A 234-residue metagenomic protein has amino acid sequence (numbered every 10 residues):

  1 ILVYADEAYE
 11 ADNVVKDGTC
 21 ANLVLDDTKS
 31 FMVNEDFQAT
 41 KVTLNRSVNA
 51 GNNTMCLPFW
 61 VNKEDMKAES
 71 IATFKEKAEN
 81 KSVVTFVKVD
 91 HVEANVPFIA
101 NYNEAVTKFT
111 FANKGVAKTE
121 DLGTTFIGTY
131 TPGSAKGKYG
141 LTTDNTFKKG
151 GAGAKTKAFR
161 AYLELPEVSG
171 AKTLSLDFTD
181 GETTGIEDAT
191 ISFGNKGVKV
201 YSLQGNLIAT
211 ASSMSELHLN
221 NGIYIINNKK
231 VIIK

Functional and structural regions predicted by a protein language model:
Y4-M66, V87-E187, I232-K234: A short, polar beta-strand/turn micro-motif
S30, S47, S70, S82 (+7 more regions): Generic serine detector
D65-K77, V198-Q204: Change to "...patches in solvent-exposed regions of secreted, membrane-anchored, or virion-exposed structural
A72, Y139-G140, Y224: Short glycine-aromatic motifs
A78-F86: Short linear interaction motifs
V83, G123, G197: A residue-level signal for beta-strand positions that form part of recognition/binding surfaces within mature
E182-K234: C-terminal outer-membrane/trafficking sorting elements
